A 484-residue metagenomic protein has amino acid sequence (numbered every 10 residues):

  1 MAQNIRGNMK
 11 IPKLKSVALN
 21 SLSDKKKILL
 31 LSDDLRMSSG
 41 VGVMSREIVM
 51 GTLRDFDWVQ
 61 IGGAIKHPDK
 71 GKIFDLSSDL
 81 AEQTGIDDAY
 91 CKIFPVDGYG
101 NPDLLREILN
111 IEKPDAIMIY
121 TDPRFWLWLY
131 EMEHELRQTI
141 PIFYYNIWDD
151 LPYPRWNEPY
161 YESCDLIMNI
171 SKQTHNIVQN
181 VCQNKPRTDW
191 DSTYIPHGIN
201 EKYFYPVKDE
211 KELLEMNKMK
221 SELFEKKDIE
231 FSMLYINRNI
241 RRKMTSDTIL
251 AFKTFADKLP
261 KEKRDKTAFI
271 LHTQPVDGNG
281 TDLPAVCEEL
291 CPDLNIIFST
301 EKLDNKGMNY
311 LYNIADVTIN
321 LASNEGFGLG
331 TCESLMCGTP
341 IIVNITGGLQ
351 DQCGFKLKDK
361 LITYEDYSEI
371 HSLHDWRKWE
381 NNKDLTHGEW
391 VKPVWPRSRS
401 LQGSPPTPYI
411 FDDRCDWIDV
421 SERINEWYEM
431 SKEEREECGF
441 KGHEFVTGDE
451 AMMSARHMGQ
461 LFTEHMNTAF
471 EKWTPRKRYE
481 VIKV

Functional and structural regions predicted by a protein language model:
A2-G7, I11-L19, I370-H371, D375-V484: C-terminal amphipathic helix plus adjacent low-complexity, charged tail appended to glycosyltransferase catalytic
A2-S78, E112, K483: N-terminal subdomain of nucleotide-sugar transferases
L30, E225-K243, I249-F252, F269: Conserved donor-binding/catalytic core segment of Leloir-type glycosyltransferases
G63-H67, K263-L283, E301: Glycosyltransferase donor-sugar binding loop
Q173, G198: Carbohydrate-associated surface elements
G280-K306: Nucleotide-activated donor-binding/catalytic signature segment of Leloir-type glycosyltransferases, i.e., the conserved
S323: Aromatic "clamp/platform" in nucleotide-sugar-dependent glycosyltransferases that forms part of the donor/acceptor
P340-V343, K360-T363: Short hydrophobic beta-strand element within catalytic cores of glycosyltransferases and related nucleotide-activated
